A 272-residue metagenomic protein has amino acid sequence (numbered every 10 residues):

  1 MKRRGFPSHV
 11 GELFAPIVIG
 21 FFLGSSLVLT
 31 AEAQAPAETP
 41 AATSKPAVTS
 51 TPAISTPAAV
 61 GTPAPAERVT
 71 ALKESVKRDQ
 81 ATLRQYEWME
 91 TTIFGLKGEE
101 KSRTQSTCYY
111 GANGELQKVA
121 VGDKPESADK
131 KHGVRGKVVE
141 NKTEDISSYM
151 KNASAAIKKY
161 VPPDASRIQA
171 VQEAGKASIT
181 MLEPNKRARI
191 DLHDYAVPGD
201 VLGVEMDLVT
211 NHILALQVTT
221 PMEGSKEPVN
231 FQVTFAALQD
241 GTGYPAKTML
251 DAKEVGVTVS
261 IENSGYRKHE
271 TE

Functional and structural regions predicted by a protein language model:
M1-E12: N-terminal secretory signal peptides that target proteins for export/translocation
F14-S26: Bacterial N-terminal signal peptides
V28-M89: N-terminal leader/targeting segments and the immediate start of mature chains
L72-Q80, T92-G95, D164-R167, K176-S178 (+1 more regions): Intrinsically disordered, low-complexity boundary segments flanking structured domains
V76-K137: Solvent-exposed N-terminal domain segments of exported/luminal and surface proteins
K124-D200, T220-S225: Flexible, processing/modification-adjacent segments and terminal tails in exported/periplasmic/extracellular proteins
M181-E272: Gly/Pro-enriched, hydrophobic low-complexity segments that function as extracytoplasmic propeptides/linkers
